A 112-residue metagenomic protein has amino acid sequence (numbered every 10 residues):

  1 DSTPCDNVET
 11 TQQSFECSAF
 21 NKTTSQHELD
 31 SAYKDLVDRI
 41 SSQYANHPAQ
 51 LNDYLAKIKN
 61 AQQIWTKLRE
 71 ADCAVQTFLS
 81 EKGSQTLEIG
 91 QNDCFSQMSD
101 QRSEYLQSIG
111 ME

Functional and structural regions predicted by a protein language model:
D1-E112: N-terminal alpha-helical modules
